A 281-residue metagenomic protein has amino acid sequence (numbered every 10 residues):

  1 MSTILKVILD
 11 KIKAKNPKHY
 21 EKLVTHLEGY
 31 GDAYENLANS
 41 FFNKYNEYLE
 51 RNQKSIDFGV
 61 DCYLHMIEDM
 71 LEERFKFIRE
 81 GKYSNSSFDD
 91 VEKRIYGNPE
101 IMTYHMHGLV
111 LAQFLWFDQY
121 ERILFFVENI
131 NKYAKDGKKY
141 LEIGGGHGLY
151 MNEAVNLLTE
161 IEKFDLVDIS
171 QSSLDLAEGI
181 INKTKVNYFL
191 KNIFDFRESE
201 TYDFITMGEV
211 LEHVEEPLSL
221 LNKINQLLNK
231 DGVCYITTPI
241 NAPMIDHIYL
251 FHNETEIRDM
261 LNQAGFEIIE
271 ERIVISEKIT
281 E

Functional and structural regions predicted by a protein language model:
L5-I95: N-terminal auxiliary segments of SAM/dcSAM-dependent transferases
N98: Extended, charge-rich helix/loop segments that form flexible, surface "patches" used to engage negatively charged
L109-F125: Conserved SAM-binding loop and adjacent beta-strand
Q113-L115, Y150-M151, S173, P243-D246: Short catalytic/ligand-binding loop motif for oxyanion handling, primarily in non-cytosolic enzymes, centered on
F125-Y133, K138-P239: Conserved SAM-binding loop
L176, I180, E215-Q226, V233-E281: S-adenosyl-L-methionine-dependent methyltransferase catalytic module, highlighting the catalytic core
